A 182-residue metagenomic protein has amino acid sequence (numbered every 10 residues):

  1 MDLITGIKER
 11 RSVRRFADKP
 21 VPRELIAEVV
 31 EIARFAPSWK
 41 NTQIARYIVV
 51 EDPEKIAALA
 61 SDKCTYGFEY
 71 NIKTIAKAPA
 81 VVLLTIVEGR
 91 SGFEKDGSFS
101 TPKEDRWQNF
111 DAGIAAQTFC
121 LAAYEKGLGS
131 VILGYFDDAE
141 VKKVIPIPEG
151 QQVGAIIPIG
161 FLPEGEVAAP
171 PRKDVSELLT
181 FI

Functional and structural regions predicted by a protein language model:
M1-R15, K19, I32: N-terminal targeting/leader regions
T5-V13, L25, R90, A155-I182: C-terminal helix-cap and adjacent tail motif
V29, A33, V82, S100-V144: Small-aliphatic-rich amphipathic alpha-helix that forms the alpha element of a beta-alpha
E31-F35, Y66-E69: Glycine-rich, charged/polar anion/phosphate-binding loops that engage phosphate groups from diverse ligands
N41-A112: Glycine/small-residue-rich phosphate/adenosyl-binding loop
N71-A78, P146-A168: A glycine-rich helix N-cap at a beta->alpha junction
I86, Y135, F161: Short secondary-structure boundary segments
